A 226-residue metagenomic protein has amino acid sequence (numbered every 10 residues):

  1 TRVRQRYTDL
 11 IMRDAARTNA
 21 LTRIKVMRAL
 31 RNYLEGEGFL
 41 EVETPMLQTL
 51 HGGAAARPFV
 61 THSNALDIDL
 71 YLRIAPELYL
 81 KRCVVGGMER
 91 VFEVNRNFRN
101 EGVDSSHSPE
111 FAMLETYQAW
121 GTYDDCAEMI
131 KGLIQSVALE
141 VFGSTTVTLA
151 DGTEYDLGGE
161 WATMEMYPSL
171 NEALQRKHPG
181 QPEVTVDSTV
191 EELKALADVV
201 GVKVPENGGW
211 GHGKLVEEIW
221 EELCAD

Functional and structural regions predicted by a protein language model:
T1-D226: Class II aminoacyl-tRNA synthetase catalytic cores and aaRS-like
